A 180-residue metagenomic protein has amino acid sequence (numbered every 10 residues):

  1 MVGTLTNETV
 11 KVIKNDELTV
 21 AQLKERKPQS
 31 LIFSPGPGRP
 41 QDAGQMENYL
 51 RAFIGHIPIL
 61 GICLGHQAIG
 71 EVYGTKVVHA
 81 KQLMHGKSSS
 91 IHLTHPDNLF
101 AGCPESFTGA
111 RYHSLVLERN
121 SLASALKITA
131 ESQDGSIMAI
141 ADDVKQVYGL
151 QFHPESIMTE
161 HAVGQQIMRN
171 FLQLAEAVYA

Functional and structural regions predicted by a protein language model:
M1-I57, L64, A162-A180: N-terminal beta1-alpha1 cap of cysteine-dependent amidohydrolase-like domains
Y49-L60, Q67-A162: Pocket-forming structural segment of enzyme catalytic cores
